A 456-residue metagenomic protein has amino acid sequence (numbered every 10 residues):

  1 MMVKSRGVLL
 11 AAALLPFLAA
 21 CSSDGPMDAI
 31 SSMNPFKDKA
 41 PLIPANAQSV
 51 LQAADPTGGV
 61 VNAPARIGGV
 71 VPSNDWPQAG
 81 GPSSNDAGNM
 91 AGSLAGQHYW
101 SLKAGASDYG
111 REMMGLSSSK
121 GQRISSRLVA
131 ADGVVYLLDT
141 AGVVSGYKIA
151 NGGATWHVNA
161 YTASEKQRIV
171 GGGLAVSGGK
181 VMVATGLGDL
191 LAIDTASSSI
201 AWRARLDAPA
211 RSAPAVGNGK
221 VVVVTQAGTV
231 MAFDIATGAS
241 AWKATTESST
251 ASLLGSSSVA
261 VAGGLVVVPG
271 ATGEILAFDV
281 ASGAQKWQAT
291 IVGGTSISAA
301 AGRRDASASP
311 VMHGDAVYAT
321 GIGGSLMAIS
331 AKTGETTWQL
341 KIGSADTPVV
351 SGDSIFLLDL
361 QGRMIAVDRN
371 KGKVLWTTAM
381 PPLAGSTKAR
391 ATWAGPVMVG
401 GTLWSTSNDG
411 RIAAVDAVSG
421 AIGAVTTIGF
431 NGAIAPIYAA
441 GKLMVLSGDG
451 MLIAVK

Functional and structural regions predicted by a protein language model:
M1-C21: Sec-dependent bacterial lipoprotein signal peptides
L15-L51: Bacterial Sec signal peptide processing site at the extreme N-terminus
P26, S101-V129, H157-A175, W202-G217 (+5 more regions): Extracytoplasmic beta-rich repeat domains
K39-P56, A63-S107, Q285: Blade/loop signatures of beta-propeller domains
D139-T140, I169, T185-G186, T225-Q226 (+5 more regions): Structural signature of WD-repeat beta-propellers
K148-G152, D194-S198, D234-G238, V280-G283 (+3 more regions): Short loop/turn segments that connect beta-strands within beta-propeller blades
